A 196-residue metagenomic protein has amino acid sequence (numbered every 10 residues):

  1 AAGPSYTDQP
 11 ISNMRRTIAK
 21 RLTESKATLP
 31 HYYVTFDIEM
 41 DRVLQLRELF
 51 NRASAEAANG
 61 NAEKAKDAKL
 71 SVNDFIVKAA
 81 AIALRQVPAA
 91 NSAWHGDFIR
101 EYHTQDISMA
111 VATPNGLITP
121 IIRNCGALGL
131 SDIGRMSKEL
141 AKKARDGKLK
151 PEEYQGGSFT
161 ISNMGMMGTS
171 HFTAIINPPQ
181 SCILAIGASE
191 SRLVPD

Functional and structural regions predicted by a protein language model:
A1-D196: C-terminal catalytic/motor cores of large multi-domain enzyme assemblies
